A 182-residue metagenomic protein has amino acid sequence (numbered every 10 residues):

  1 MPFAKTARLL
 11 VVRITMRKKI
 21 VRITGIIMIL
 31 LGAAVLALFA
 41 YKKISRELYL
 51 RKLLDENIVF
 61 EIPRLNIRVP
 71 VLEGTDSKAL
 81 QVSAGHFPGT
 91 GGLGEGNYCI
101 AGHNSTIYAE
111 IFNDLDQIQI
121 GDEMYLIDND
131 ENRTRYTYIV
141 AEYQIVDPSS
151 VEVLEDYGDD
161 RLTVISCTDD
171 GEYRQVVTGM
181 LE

Functional and structural regions predicted by a protein language model:
M1-V21: N-terminal Lys/Arg-rich, disordered targeting/topogenic segments
R17-E182: Solvent-exposed, non-transmembrane regions of membrane-associated and secreted proteins
